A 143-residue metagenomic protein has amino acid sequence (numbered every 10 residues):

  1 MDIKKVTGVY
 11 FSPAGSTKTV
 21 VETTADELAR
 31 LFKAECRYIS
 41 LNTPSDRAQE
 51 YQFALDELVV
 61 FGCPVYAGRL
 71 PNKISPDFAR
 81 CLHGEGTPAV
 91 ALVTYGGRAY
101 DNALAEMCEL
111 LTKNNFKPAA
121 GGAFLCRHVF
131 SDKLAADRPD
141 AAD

Functional and structural regions predicted by a protein language model:
M1-S45, Q49-D143: FMN-binding flavodoxin-like domain, especially the glycine-rich phosphate-binding loop
